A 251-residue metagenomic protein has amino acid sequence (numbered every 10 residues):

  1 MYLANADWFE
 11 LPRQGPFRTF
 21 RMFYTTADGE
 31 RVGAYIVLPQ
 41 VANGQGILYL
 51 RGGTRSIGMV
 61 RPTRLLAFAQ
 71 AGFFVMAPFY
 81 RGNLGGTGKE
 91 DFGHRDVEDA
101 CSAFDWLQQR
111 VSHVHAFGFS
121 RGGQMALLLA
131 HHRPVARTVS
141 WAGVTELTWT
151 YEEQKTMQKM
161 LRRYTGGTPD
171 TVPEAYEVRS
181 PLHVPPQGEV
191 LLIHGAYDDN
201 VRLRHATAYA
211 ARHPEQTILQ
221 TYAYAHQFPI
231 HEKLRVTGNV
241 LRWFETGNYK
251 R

Functional and structural regions predicted by a protein language model:
Y2-Q40: N-terminal cap/lid segment of alpha/beta-hydrolase-fold proteins
N43-G44, L50-G88: Short substrate-entry loop that stabilizes the transition state in hydrolases
D91-Q109: Alpha/beta-hydrolase active-site loop
R110-S120: Alpha/beta-hydrolase fold nucleophile elbow
L127-T171: Hydrolase active-site cap/lid region
P185-P186, L192-H194, D198: Short beta-strand/loop motif that positions the catalytic acidic residue of the alpha/beta-hydrolase fold
D199-H205: Conserved alpha/beta-hydrolase "acid-adjacent" motif
T207, P214-R251: C-terminal catalytic histidine-bearing segment of alpha/beta-hydrolase fold enzymes
